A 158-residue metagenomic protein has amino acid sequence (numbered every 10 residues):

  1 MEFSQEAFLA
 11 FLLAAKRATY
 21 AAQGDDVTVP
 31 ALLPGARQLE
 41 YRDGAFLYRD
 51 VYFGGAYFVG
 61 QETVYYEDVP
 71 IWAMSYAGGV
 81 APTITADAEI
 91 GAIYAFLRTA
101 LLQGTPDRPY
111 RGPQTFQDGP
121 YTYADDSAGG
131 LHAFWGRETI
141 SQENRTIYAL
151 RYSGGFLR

Functional and structural regions predicted by a protein language model:
M1-R158: Cysteine-centric segments in proteins
